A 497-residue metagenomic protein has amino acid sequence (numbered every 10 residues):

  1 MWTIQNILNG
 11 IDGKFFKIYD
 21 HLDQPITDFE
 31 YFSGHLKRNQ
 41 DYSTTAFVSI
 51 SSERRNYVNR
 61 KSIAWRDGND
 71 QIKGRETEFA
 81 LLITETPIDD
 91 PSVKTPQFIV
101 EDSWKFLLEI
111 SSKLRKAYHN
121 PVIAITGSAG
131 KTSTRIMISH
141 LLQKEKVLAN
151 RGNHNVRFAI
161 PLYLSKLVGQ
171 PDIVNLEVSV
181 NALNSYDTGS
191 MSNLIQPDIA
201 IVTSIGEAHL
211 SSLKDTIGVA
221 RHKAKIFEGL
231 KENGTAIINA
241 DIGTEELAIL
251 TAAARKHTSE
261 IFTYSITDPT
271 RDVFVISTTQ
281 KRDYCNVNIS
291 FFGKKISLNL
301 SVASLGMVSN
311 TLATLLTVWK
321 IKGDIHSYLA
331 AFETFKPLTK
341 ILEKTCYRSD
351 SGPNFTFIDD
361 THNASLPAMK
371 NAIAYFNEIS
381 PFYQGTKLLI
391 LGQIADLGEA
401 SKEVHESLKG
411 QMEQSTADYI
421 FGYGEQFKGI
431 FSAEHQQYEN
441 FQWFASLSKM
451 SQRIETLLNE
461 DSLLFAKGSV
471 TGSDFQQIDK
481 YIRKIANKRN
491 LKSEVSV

Functional and structural regions predicted by a protein language model:
M1-E109, A303, S415-E425: N-terminal leader/targeting and accessory segments in enzymes
I7, T45, I110, I125 (+12 more regions): Residue-level signal for inorganic ion chemistry
I11, W104-A240, T244-H257, K480-V497: Phosphate-binding loop of NTP-binding sites
H35-Q40, N193, M450-L458: Short amphipathic alpha-helix with an adjacent loop that forms part of the alpha/beta core around
E53-I72, L338, T361-E439, L491-V497: Active-site beta-alpha connecting loops in nucleotide-dependent enzymes
I88-V93, I199-T356, Q384-G385, G410-E413 (+2 more regions): Acidic, Mg2+-coordinating active-site environments of NTP-dependent enzymes
Q97-D102, N440-M450: Short acidic-hydrophobic, aromatic-tinged amphipathic segments that line or gate anion-handling sites
I125, T339-E343, G468, F475-D479: ATP-dependent carboxylate/acyl-activation modules
